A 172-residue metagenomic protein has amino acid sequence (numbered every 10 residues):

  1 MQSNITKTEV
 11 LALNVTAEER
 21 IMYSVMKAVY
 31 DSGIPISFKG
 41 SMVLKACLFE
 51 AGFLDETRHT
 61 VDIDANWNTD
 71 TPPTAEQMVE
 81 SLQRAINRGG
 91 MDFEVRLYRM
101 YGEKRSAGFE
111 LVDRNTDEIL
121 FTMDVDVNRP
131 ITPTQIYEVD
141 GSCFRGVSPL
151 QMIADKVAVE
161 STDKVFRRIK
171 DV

Functional and structural regions predicted by a protein language model:
M1-V172: Compositionally biased terminal segments of proteins
